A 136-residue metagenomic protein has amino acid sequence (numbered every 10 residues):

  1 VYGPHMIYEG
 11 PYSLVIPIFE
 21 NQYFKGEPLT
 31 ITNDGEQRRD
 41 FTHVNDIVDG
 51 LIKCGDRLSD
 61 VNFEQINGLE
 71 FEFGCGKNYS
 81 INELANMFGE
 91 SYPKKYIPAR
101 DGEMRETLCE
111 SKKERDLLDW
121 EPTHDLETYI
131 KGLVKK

Functional and structural regions predicted by a protein language model:
V1-S13: Flexible, glycine-rich beta-alpha linker
N21-K136: C-terminal substrate-binding subdomain of Rossmann-fold SDR/epimerase-dehydratase oxidoreductases
